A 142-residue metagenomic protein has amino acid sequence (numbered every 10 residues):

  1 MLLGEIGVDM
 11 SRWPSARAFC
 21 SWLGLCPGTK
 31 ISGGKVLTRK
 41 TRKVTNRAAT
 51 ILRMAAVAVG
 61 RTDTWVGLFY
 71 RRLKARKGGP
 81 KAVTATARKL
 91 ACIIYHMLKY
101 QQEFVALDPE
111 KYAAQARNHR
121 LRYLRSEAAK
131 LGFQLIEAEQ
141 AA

Functional and structural regions predicted by a protein language model:
M1-T84, A106: Phosphate-backbone recognition surface of nucleic-acid-processing proteins
G33-T38, F69-A142: Low-complexity, acidic/Ser/Thr- and charged residue-rich accessory regions of DNA metabolism proteins
